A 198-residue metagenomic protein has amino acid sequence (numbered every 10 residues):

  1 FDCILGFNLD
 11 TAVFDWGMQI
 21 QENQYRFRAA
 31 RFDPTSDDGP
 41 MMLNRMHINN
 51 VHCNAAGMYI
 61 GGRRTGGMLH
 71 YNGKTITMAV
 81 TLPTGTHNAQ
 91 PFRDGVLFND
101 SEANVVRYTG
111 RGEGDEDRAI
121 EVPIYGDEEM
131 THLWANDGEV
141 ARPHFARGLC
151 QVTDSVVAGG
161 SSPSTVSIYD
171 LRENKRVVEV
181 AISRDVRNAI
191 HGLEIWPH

Functional and structural regions predicted by a protein language model:
F1, C53, I60-R64, F98-A103 (+2 more regions): Conserved beta-strand positions in repeat-built beta-propeller and related beta-rich domains
D2-L5, G66-L69, N104-R107, T165-S167: Structural signal for beta-propeller blades
N8-T11, Y71-T75, G110-E113, L171-N174: Short loop/turn segments that connect beta-strands within beta-propeller blades
T11-N44, E116-R142, A181-P197: Surface-exposed loop and turn segments in beta-propeller and other repeat-based domains that flank or scaffold
D15, T77, V177-V178: A structural motif specific to WD40 beta-propellers
N44-H47, R64, T84-G85, F145 (+1 more regions): Beta-rich catalytic cores
A55-G57, R93-G95, D154-S155: Short coil/turn segments that connect the beta-strands within blades of beta-propeller domains
